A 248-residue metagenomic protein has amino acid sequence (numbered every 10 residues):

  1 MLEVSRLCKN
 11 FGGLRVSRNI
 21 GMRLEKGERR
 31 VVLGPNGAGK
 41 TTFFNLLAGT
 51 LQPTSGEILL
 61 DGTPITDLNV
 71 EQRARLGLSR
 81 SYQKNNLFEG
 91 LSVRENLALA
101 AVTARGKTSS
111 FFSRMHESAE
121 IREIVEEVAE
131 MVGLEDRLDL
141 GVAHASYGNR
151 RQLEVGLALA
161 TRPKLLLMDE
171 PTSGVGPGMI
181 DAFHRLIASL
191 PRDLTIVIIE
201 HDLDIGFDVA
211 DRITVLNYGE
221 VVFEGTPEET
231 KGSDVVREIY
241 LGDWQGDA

Functional and structural regions predicted by a protein language model:
L33-P35: The feature captures the beta-strand-to-loop junction immediately N-terminal to the Walker
A48: Helix-to-loop junction immediately C-terminal to a conserved catalytic motif
T66-D67, V128-Y147: Conserved ABC nucleotide-binding domain
S109-R137, A188: Conserved ABC ATPase "signature" region
L166-E170: Catalytic Walker B motif of ABC-type/P-loop ATPase nucleotide-binding domains
I180-R192: Helical segment within the ABC ATPase nucleotide-binding domain
